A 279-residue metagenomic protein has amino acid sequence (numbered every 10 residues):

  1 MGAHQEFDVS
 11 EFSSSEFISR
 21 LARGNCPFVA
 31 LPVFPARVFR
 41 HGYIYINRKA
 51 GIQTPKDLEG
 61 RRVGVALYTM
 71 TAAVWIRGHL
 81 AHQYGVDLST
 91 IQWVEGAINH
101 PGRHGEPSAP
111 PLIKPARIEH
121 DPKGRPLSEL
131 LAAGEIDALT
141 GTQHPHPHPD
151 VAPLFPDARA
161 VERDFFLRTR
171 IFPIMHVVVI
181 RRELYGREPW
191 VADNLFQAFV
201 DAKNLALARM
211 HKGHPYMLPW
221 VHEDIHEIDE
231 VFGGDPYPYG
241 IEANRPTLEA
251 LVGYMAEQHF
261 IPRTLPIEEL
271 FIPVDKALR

Functional and structural regions predicted by a protein language model:
M1-V86, W93-H100: Short, glycine-/small- and polar/acidic-enriched structural segments that line small-molecule recognition paths
G42, R61, H176-V178, D235: Short amphipathic alpha-helical segments
Q92-V94, E119, E268: General small-molecule cofactor/ligand-binding pocket signal
H100, H104-H211: Pocket-lining segment of extracytoplasmic ligand-binding domains
V179, Y185-E257: Secondary-structure end/capping motifs
F260-R279: Conserved C-terminal helix/tail region of periplasmic/extracytoplasmic solute-binding proteins
